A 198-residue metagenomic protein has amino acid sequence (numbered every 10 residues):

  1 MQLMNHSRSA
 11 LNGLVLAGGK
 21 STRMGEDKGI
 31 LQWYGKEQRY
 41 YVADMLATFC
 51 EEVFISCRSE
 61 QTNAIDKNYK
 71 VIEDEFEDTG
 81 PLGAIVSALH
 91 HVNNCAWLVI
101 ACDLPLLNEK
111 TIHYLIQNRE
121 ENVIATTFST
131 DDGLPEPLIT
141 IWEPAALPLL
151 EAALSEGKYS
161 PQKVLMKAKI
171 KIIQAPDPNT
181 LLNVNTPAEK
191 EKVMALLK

Functional and structural regions predicted by a protein language model:
Q2-K158, K163-T180, P187-L197: Nucleotide and nucleotide-moiety/phosphate-recognizing core
